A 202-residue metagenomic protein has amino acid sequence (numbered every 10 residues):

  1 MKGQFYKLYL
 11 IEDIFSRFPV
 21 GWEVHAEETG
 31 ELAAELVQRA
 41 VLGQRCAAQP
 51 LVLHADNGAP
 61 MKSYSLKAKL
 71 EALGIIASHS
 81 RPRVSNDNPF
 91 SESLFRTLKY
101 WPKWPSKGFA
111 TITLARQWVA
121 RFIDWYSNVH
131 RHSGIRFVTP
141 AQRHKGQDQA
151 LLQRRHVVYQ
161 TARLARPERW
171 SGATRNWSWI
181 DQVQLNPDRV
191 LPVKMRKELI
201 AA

Functional and structural regions predicted by a protein language model:
M1-A202: Charged DNA-binding/catalytic regions of mobile-element recombinases
